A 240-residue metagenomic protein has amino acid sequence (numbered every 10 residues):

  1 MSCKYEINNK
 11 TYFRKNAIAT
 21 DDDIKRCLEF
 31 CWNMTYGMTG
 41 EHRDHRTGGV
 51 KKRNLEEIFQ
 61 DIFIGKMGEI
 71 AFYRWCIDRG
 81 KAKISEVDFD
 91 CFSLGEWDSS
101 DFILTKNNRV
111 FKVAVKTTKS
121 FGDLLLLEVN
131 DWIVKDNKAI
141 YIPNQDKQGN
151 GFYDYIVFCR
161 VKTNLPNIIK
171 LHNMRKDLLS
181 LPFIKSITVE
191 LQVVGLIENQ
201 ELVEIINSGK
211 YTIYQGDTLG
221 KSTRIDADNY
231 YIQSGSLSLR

Functional and structural regions predicted by a protein language model:
M1-S99, N107-N108, T117-R240: Nucleic-acid endonuclease domains
V110-K112: Short, mixed charged/polar active-site loops that provide acid/base catalysis or chelate metal/phosphate cofactors
